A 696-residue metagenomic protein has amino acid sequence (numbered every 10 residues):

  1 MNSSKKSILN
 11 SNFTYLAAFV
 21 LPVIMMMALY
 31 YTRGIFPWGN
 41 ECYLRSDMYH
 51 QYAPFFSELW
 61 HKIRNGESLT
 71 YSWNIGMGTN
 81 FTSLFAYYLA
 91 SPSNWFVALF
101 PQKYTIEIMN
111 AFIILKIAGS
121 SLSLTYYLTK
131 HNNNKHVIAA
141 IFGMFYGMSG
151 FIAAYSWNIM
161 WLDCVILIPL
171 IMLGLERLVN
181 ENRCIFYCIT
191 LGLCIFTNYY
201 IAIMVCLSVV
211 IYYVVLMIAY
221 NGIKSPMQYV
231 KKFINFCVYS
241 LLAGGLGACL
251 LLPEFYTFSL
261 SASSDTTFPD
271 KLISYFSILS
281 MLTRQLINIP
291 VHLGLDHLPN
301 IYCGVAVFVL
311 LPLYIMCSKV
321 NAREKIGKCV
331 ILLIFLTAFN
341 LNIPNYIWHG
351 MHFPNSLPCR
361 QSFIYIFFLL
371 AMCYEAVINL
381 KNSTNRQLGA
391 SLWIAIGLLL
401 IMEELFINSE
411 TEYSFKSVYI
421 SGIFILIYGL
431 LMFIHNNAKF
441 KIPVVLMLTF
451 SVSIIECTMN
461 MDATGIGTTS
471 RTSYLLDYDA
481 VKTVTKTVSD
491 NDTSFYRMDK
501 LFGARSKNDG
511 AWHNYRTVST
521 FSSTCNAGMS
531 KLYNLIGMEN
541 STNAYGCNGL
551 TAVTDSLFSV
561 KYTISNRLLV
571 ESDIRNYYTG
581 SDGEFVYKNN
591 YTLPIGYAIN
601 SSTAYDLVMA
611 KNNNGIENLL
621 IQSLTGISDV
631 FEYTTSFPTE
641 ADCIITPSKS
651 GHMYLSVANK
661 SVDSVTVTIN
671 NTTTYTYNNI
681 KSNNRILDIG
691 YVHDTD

Functional and structural regions predicted by a protein language model:
M1-I35, K231, N235, F433-T449: Start-transfer (signal-anchor) and selected internal transmembrane alpha helices of multi-pass inner/ER membrane
S7-T79, S470-T483, D490-A511: Hydrophobic alpha-helical membrane-insertion signals
L29-N132, V137-P169, L193-Y200, I289-D296: Active-site lumenal/periplasmic loops and adjacent helix-entry segments of GT-C-fold, multi-pass membrane
S46-H61, A86, P92, K232-I234 (+8 more regions): Periplasmic/ER-lumenal interhelical loops and adjacent helix-loop junctions in multi-pass membrane proteins
I117-H131, H136-N221, F233-F255, L260 (+2 more regions): Membrane-embedded helix bundles of polyisoprenyl
S120-L128, L167-V179, L207-V215, F308-I315 (+3 more regions): Transmembrane alpha-helical segments
N182, I201, I326-Y346, H352-A480 (+1 more regions): Contiguous transmembrane helix-bundle modules in multi-pass membrane proteins
F415, I442-D696: Soluble catalytic regions of membrane-associated enzymes that act on cell-envelope and secretory-pathway components
